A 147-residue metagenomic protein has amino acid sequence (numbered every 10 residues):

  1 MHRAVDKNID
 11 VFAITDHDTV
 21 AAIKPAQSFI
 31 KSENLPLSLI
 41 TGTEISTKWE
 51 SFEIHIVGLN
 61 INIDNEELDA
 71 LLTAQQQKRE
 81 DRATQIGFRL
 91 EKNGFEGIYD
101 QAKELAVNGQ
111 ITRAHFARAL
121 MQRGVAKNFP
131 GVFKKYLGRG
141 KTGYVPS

Functional and structural regions predicted by a protein language model:
M1-F52, G131, K135-Y144: An N-terminally biased module of ancient metal coordination in phosphate/nucleic-acid-related enzymes
H2-D10, E66-E67, A74-E91: Alpha-helical scaffold segments that flank or form the walls of functional sites
I14, A74, E104: Conserved short-loop catalytic and cofactor-binding motifs
D18, Q75-K78, N108: Catalytic cores of large soluble enzymes that bind and process phosphate-bearing ligands
S28-K31, I61, M121: Generic short alpha-helical segment signal, independent of protein family or function, capturing local helix propensity
S51-A74, F95: Acidic/polar active-site rim loop that often engages polyanionic ligands
D81-S147: Domain-core and long-helix interface of multi-subunit machines
